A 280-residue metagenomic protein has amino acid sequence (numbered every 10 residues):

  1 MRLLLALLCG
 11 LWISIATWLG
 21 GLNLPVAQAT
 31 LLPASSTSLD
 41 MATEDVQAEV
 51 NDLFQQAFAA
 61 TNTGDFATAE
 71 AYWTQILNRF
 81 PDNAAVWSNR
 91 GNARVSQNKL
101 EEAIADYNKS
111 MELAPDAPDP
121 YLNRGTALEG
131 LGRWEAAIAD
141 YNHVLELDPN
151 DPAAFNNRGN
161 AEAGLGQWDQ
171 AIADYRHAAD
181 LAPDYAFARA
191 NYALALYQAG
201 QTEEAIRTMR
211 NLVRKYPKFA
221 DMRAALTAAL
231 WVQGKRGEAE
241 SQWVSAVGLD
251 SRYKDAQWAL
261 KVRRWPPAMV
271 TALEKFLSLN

Functional and structural regions predicted by a protein language model:
R2, W12-F80, A85, N280: N-terminal leader/linker segments that initiate helical-solenoid repeat arrays
T30-V46, E238-N280: Terminal, low-structured helical/coil segments at or just beyond the last alpha-helical repeat
Q47, P81, P115, P149 (+3 more regions): Short coil turns that delineate tetratricopeptide repeat
N51-N62, T74, A85-S96, A105-N108 (+6 more regions): Conserved alpha-helical positions within TPR/SEL1-like repeat arrays
A71, Q75-N78, K109-E112, H143-E146 (+3 more regions): Conserved structural position within tetratricopeptide repeats
R214, A220, A224-K254: TPR/TPR-like (Sel1-like) alpha-helical repeat modules
